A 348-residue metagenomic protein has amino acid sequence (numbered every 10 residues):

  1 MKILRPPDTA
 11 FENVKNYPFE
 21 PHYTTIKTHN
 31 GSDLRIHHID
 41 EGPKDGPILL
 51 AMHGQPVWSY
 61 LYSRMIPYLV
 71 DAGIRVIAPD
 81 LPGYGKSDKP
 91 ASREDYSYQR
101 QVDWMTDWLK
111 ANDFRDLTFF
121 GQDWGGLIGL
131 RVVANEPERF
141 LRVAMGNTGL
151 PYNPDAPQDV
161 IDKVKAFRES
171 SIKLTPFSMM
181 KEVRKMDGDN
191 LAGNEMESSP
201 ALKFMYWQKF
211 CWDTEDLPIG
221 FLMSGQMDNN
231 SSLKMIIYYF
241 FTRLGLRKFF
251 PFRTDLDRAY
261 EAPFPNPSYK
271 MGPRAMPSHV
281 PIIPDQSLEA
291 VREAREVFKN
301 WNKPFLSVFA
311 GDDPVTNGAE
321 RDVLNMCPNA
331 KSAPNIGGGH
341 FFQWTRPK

Functional and structural regions predicted by a protein language model:
M1-P21, I36-E41, L61, I77 (+2 more regions): Flexible "cap/lid" subdomain of the alpha/beta-hydrolase fold that forms the substrate-access gate
T28-L34: Short, solvent-exposed loop/turn segments that connect beta-strands within catalytic domains and beta-strand-rich
L34, I39-K86: Conserved HGGG/HGGXW glycine-rich cap/lid loop of the alpha/beta-hydrolase fold
G54, D123, W344-T345: Conserved acidic functional residues
Q55, G149, F341: Active-site pre-Tyr helix/loop in NAD(P)-dependent dehydrogenases
V102, P347-K348: Short, amphipathic alpha-helical "lid/cap" segments that border enzyme active or binding sites
G338-P347: Catalytic histidine-centered segment of alpha/beta-hydrolase-like enzymes
